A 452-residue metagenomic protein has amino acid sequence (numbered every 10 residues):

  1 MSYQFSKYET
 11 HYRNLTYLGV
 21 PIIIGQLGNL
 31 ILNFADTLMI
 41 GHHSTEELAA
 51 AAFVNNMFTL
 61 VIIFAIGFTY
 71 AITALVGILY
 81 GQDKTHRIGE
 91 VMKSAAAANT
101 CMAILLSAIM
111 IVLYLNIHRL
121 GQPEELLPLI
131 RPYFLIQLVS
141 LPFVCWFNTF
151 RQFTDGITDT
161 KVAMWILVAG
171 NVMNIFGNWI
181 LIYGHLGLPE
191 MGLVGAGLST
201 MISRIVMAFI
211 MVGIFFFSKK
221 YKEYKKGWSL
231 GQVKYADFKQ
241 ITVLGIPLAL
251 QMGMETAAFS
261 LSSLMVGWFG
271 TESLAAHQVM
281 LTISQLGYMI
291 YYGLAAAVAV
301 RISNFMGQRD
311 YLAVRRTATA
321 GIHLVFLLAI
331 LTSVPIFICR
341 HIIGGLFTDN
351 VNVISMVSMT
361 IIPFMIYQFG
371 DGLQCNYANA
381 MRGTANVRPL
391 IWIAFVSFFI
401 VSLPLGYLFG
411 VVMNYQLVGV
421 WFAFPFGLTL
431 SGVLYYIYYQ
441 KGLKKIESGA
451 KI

Functional and structural regions predicted by a protein language model:
M1-I22, V76-P142, L188-I246, I302-Y367 (+1 more regions): Short alpha-helical transmembrane segments in multi-pass integral membrane proteins
K7-L38, H42-H43, T59-A71, L75 (+5 more regions): N-terminal transmembrane alpha-helices
Y17-D36, I136, G170, S203-M207 (+4 more regions): Transmembrane helical elements of multi-pass membrane transporters/channels
Q26-L30, I63, A103, S107 (+12 more regions): Residue-level hotspots within the lipid-embedded alpha helices of multi-pass solute transporters
L27, I31-A49, I117-E124, I180-M191 (+4 more regions): Helix-terminus/linker motif at the lipid-water interface of multi-pass membrane proteins
T45-N56, I130, F134, G197 (+3 more regions): Small-residue hotspots at the loop-to-helix junctions and early N-terminal turns of transmembrane alpha-helices
L48-I111, V144-A163, S263, A276-R340 (+1 more regions): Small-residue-rich hydrophobic transmembrane alpha-helices
T69, T73, Q137-G156, A163-N171 (+6 more regions): Short runs within selected transmembrane alpha-helices of multi-pass transporters and secretion channels
